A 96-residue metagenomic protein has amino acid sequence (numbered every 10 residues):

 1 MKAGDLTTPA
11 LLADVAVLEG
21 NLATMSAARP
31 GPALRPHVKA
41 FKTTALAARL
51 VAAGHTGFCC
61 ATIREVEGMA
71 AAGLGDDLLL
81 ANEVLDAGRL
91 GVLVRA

Functional and structural regions predicted by a protein language model:
M1-A13: Generic N-terminal amphipathic, Lys/Arg-enriched alpha-helix
G4, R29, A45-A48: Generic signal for short, ordered secondary-structure residues within or immediately flanking folded domains
V15-V17, R29, G68: Active-site anion-handling motifs in enzyme catalytic cores
L18, L22, T62: Aromatic/hydrophobic pocket-lining residues that form the small-molecule binding cavity in soluble enzyme cores
N21-R29: N-terminal signal-anchor module of multipass membrane proteins
G31-L34: Helix-loop segments that flank and shape redox-cofactor active sites
H37-A96: Active-site-proximal beta-alpha core segment in soluble small-molecule metabolic enzymes
